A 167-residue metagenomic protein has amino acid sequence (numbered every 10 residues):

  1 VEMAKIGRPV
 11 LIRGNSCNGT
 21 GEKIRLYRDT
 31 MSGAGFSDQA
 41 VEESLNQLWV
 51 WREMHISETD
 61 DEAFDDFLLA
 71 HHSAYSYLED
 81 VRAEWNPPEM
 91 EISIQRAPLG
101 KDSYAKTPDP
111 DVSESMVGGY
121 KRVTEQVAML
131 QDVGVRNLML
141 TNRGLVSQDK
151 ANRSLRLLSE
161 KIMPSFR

Functional and structural regions predicted by a protein language model:
V1, T20, E58, Q148-D149: Short catalytic/ligand-binding loop motif for oxyanion handling, primarily in non-cytosolic enzymes, centered on
V1-R28: A conserved active-site cap/scaffold subdomain adjacent to cofactor or substrate pockets
I6, M129-R136, S165-F166: A structural motif corresponding to the C-terminal end of an alpha-helix and its immediate exit/capping segment
R8-R13, N46-E53, L138-N142: Hydrophobic faces of well-ordered beta-strands that scaffold small-molecule active sites in alpha/beta enzyme cores
G14-N15, W85, M139-L155: Glycine-rich, proline-tolerant flexible connector loops at the mouths of alpha/beta enzymes
G19-V135: An alpha-helical appendage that flanks or caps ligand/catalytic pockets
L155-R167: Alpha-helix-loop-beta-strand connector modules within alpha/beta enzyme cores
